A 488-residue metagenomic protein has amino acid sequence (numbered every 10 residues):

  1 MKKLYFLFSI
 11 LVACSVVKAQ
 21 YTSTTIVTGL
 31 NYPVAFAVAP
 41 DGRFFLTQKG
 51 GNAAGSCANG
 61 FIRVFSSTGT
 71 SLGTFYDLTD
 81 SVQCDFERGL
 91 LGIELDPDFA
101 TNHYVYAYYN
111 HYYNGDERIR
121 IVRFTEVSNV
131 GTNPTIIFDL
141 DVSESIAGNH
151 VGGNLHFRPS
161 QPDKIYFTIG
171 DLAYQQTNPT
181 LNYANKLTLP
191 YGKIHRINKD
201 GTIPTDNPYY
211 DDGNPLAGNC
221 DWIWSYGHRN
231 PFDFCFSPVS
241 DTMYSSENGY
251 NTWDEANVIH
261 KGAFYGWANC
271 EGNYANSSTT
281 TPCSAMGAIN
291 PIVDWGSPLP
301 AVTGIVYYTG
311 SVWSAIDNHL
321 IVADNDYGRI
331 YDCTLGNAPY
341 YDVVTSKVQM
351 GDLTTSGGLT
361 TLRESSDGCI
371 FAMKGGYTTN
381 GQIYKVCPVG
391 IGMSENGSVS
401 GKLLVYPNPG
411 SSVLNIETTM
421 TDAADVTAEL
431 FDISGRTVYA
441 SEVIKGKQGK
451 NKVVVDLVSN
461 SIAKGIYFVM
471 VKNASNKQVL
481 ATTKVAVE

Functional and structural regions predicted by a protein language model:
S15-K18, N396-Y406, G410-E488: C-terminal outer-membrane/trafficking sorting elements
A19-L30, A288-I292: A short helix->beta-strand "capping" segment at the edge of beta-propeller domains
T25-N31, Y76-D85, F138-I146, I223-Y226 (+2 more regions): Surface loop/turn motifs at the tips and blade-to-blade linkers of beta-strand repeat domains
F45-T47, A107, F167, S245-S246 (+2 more regions): Residue position within the beta-strands of beta-propeller blades
N52-G60, Q83, R88-L90, D98-A100 (+3 more regions): Beta-propeller domain segments
S71-L95: Blade-loop segments of beta-propeller domains
R118-H156: Asp-box/WD-like beta-propeller blade repeats and closely related beta-sheet repeat scaffolds
